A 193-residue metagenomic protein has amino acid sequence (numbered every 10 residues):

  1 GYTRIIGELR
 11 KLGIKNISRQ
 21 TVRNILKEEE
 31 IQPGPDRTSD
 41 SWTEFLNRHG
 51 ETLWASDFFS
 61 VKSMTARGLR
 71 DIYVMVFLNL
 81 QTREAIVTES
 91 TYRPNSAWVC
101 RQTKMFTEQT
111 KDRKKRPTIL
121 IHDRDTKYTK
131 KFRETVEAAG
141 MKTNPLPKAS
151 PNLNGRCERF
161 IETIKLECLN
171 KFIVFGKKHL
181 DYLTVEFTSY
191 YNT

Functional and structural regions predicted by a protein language model:
G1-T193: Charged DNA-binding/catalytic regions of mobile-element recombinases
